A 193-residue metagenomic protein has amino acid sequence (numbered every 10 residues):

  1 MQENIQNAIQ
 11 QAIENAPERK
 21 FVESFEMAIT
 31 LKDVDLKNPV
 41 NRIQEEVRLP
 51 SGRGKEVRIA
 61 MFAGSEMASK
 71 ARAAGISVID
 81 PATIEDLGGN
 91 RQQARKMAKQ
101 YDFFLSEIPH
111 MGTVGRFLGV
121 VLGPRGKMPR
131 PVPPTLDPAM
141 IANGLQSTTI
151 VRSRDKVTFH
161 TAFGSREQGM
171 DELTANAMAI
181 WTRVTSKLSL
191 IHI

Functional and structural regions predicted by a protein language model:
M1: OB-fold/S1-family RNA-binding modules
N7-N15: Interdomain regulatory linker/hinge segments that flank or connect interaction modules in polarity/junction/synaptic
N15-M67, N90-R91: Translation machinery proteins
S24-T30, R42, E46-R48, V78 (+4 more regions): Residue-level preference for alpha-helix termini and adjacent loops
V47-P109: Extracellular/luminal Protease-associated
T83-K187: Long, charge-patterned amphipathic alpha-helical coiled-coil/hairpin "stalk" segments used as oligomerization
I191-I193: Conserved small/polar residues in nucleotide/adenosyl-binding loops
